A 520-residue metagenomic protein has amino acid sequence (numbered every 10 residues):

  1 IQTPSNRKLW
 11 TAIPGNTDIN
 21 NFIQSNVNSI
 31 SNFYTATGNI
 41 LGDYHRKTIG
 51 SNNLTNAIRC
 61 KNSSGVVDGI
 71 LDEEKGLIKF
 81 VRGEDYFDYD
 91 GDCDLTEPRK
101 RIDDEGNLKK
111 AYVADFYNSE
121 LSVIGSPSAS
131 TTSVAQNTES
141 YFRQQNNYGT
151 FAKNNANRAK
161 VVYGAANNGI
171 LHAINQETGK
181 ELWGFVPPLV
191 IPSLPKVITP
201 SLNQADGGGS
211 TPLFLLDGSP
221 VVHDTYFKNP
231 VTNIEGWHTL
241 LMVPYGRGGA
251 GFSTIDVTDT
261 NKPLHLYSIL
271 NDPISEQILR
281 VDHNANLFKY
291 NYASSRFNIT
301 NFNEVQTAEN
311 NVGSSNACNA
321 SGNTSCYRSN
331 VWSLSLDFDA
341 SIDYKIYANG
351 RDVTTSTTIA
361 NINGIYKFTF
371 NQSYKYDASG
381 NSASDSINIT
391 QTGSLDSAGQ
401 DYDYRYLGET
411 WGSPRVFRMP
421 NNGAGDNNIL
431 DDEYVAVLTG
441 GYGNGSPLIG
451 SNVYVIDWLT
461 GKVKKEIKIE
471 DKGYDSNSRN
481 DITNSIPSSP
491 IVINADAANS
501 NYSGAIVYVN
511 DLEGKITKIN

Functional and structural regions predicted by a protein language model:
I1-N319, T324-C326, V331-S335, T357-I359 (+2 more regions): A fold-level detector for beta-propeller and closely related beta-sheet-rich head/sensor domains
L336-D343: Short proline/glycine-enriched turn/loop motifs at strand-loop junctions of beta-rich domains
Y347-R351: Short strand-turn-strand beta-turns centered on an Asx-Gly dipeptide
G364-A398: Surface-exposed interaction regions enriched in Ser/Thr/Asp/Glu that occur as long low-complexity tracts or repetitive
